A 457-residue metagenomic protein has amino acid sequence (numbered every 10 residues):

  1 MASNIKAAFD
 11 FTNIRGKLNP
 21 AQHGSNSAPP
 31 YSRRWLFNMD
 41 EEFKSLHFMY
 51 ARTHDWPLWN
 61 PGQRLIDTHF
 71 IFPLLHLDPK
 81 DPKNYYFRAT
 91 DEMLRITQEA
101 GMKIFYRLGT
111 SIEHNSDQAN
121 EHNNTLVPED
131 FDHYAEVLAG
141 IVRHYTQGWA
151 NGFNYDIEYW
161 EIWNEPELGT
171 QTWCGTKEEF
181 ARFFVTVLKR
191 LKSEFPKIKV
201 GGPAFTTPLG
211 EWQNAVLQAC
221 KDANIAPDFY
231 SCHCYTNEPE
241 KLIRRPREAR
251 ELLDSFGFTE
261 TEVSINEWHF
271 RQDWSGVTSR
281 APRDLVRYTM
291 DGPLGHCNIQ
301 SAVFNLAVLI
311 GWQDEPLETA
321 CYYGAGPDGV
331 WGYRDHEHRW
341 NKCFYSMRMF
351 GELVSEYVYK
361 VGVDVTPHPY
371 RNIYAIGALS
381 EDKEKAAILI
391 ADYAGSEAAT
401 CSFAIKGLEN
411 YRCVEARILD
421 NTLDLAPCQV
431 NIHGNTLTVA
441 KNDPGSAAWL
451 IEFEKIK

Functional and structural regions predicted by a protein language model:
M1-F48: Mature N-terminal, pre-catalytic/accessory segment of carbohydrate-active enzymes
I5-T12, R34-M39, R88-E92, Y145-G148 (+5 more regions): Alpha-helical scaffolding within the catalytic cores of extracellular/periplasmic polymer-degrading hydrolases
S25, T97, I141, W160 (+7 more regions): Conserved, mostly hydrophobic/aromatic
L46-P239: Substrate-binding cleft and catalytic face of glycoside hydrolase catalytic domains, especially the flexible beta-alpha
K177-N305, E315: Noncatalytic carbohydrate-binding groove/subsite architecture in carbohydrate-active enzymes
F270-A375, D382-E384: Aromatic/acidic polysaccharide-binding cleft in carbohydrate-active enzymes
H368-N410, A416, N421, S446-E452: Carbohydrate-binding surface patches
N431-K457: C-terminal beta-strand-rich structural cap/linker in extracellular carbohydrate-active enzymes
